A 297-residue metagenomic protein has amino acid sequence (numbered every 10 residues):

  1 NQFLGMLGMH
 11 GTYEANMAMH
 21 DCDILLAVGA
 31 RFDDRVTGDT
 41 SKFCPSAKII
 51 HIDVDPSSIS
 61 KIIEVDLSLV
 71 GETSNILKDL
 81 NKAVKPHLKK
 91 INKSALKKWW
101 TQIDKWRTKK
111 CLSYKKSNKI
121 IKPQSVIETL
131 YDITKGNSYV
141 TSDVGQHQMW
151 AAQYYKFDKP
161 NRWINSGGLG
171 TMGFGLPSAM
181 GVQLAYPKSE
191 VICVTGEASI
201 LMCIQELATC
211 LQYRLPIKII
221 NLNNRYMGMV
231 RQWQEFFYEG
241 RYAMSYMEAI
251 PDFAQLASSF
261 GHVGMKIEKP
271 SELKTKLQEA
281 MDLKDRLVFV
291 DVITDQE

Functional and structural regions predicted by a protein language model:
N1, T101-V182: Active-site diphosphate/adenylate-binding microenvironment
Q2-K98: Glycine-rich, acidic loop regions that bind phosphate or pyrophosphate groups
F3, M9-H10, N16-D21, I59-I62 (+3 more regions): Thiamine diphosphate
D23, G29-F32, L77-L88, I103 (+8 more regions): Structural signal for hydrophobic packing residues in well-ordered secondary-structure cores of soluble enzyme domains
A27, H51, S142, C193 (+1 more regions): Structural beta-sheet core signal
V28-G29, V144, T195, I293: Glycine-rich, N-terminal phosphate-binding loop of Rossmann-like dinucleotide-binding domains
K93-K98, D143-V144, D291-V292: Short coil/turn segments at secondary-structure boundaries
K97-R107, I293-E297: A short, charged, Gly/Pro-tolerant segment at domain boundaries
